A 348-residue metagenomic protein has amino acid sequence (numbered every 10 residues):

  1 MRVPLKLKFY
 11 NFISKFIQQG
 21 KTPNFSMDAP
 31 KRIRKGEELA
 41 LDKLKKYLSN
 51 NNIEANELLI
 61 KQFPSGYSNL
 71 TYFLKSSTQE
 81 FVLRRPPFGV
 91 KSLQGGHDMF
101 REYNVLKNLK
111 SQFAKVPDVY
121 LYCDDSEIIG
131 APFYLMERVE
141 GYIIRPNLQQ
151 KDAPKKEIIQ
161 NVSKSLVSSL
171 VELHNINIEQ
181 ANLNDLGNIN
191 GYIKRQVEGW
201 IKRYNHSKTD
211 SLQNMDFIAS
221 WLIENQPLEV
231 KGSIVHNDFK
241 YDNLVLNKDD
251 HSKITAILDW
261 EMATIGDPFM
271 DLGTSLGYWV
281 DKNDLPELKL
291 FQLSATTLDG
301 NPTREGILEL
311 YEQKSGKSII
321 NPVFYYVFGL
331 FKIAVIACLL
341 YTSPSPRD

Functional and structural regions predicted by a protein language model:
R2-N24, I33-K35: Membrane-proximal basic amphipathic "stem/tether" segments
G20-I53: Juxta-kinase regulatory segment immediately upstream of eukaryotic protein kinase catalytic domains
L58-F217, N225-I234, D249: ATP-binding pocket architecture of kinase catalytic cores
N188, S318-G329: All-alpha amphipathic helical-bundle segments outside canonical DNA-binding/catalytic cores that form hydrophobic
S233-I234, K240, N247-G306, E312 (+1 more regions): Active-site Asp-x-Gly
V327-C338: Hydrophobic alpha-helical segments that form the core of small-molecule binding pockets and/or dimer interfaces
Y341-D348: Conserved small/polar residues in nucleotide/adenosyl-binding loops
